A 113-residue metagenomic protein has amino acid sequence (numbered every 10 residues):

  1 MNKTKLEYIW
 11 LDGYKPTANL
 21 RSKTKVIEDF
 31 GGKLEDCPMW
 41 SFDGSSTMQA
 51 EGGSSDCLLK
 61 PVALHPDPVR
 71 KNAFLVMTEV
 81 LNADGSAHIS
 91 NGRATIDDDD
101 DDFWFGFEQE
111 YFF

Functional and structural regions predicted by a protein language model:
M1-F113: ATP/Mg2+-dependent ligation/transfer catalytic cores
